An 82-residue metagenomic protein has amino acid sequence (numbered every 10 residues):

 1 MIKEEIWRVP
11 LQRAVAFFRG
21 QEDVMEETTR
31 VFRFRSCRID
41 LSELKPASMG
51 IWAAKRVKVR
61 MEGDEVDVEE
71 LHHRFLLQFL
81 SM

Functional and structural regions predicted by a protein language model:
M1, R35, A53-V57: Residues at beta-strand starts and edge strands
E4-P10, M61-E65: Short beta-strand-to-loop capping motifs
I6-V24: Amphipathic alpha-helical segments
R13-V15, C37-L41, G63-H72: Short, surface-exposed beta-strand/loop "edge" segments at domain boundaries and coil↔beta transitions
E27-R33: Short Gly/Thr-rich strand-loop-strand
R33-W52: A short, structured beta-strand/loop element
A54-S81: C-terminal structural segments of small proteins and small subunits
